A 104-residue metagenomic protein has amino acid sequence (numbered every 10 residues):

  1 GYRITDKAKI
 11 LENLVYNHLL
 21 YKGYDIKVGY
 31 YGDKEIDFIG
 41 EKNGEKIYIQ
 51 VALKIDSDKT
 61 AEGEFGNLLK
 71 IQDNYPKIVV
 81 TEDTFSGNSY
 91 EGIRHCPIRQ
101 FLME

Functional and structural regions predicted by a protein language model:
G1-E104: A cross-kingdom feature that marks ATP-driven nucleic-acid transaction machinery
